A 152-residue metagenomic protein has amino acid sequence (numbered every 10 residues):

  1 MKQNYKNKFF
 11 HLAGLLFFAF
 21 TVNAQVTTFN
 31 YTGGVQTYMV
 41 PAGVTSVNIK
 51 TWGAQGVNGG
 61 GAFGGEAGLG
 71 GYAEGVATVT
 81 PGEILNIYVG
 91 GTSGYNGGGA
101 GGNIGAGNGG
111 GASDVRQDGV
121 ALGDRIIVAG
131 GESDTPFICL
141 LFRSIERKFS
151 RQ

Functional and structural regions predicted by a protein language model:
M1-V26: Bacterial Sec-dependent N-terminal signal peptides
V26, V35-T37, A112: Short, acidic/polar N-cap/turn motifs at the starts of alpha helices
T27-G33, A62-G70: Extracellular beta-rich ligand/substrate-recognition surface
Y31, T51, G130: Pocket-edge structural micro-motifs
Y31-A42: Surface-exposed ligand/attachment interfaces on beta-rich extracellular proteins
P41-N48, T80-I84: Extended extracellular/luminal ectodomain segments enriched in beta-structured repeat modules
S46-G65: Calcium-regulated, polybasic anionic-phospholipid
A67-Q152: Secretome/extracellular-domain signature
